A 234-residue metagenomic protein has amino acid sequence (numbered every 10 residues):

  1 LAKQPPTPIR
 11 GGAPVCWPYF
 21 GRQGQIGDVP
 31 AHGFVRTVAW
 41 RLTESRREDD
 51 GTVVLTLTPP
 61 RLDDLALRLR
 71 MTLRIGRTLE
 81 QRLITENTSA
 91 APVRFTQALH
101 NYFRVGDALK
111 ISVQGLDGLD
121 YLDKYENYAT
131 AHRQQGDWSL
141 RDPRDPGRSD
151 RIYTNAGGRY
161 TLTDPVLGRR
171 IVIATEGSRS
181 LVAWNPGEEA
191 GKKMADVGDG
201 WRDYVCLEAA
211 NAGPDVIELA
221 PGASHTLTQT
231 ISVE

Functional and structural regions predicted by a protein language model:
L1-P30: Acidic-aromatic substrate-binding/catalytic surfaces of carbohydrate-active enzymes
A2-Q4, F103, L109-Y121, W184-P186 (+3 more regions): The feature marks short-to-medium sequence segments in extracytoplasmic or secretory-pathway proteins
V29-G76: Extended, loop-rich substrate-binding clefts of extracytoplasmic carbohydrate-active enzymes
D49, D63, I75-R77, N87-S89 (+3 more regions): Short loop/turn positions at the edges of beta-strands in beta-sheet-rich folds
L55, L69-M71, Q81, Q97 (+3 more regions): Hydrophobic residues positioned within well-ordered beta-strands of beta-sheet architectures
P59-F95, L99-N101, V105: Acidic, contiguous internal or C-terminal segments within carbohydrate-active enzymes that form a structured patch used
P60, R148-E234: Beta-strand-rich recognition/accessory modules
P92-R94, Y102-S180: Active-site/ligand-binding surface loops and adjacent short beta/alpha elements that line catalytic pockets across
